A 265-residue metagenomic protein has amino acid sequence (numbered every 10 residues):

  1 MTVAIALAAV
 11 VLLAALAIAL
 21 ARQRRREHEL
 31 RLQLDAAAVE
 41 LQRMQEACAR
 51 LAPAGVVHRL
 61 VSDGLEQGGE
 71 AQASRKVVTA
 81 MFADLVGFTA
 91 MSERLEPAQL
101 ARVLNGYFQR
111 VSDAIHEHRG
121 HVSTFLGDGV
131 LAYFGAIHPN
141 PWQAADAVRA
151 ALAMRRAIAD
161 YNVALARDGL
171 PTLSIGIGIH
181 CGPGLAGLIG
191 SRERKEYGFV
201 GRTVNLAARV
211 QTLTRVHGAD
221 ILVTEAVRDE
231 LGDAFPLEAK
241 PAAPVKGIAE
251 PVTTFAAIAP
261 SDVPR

Functional and structural regions predicted by a protein language model:
A4-R75: Regulatory cytosolic signal-relay segments
A38, L104-G120, A136-I177, R202-Q211 (+1 more regions): Alpha-helical scaffold within the catalytic cores of cyclic-nucleotide enzymes
L51, T79-A90: Catalytic-site or vestigial catalytic-site microsegments of nucleotide-handling domains
A73-D84, L173: Active-site-proximal structural segments of metal-dependent nucleotidyl cyclase/transferase enzymes
V86, H121-V122, L126-I137, G182-P183: Short acidic-rich active-site patches of cyclic nucleotide enzymes
T89-S112, S123-T124, A132: Conserved long alpha-helical elements within nucleotide-processing catalytic cores of c-di-GMP signaling and class III
Y133-Q143, I177-Y197, T214-H217, S261: Catalytic strand-loop-helix junctions within cyclic-nucleotide turnover domains
G184, A207, L213-R265: Cytosolic regulatory/linker segments at or just downstream of nucleotide-handling modules in signal-transduction
